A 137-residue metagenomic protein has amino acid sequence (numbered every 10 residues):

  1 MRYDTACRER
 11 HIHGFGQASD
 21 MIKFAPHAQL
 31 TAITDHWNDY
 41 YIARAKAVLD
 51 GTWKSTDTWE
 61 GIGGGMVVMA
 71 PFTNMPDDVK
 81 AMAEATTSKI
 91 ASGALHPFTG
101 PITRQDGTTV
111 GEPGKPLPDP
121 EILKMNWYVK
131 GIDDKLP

Functional and structural regions predicted by a protein language model:
M1-P137: A residue-level marker of the well-folded mature domains of exported/periplasmic proteins
